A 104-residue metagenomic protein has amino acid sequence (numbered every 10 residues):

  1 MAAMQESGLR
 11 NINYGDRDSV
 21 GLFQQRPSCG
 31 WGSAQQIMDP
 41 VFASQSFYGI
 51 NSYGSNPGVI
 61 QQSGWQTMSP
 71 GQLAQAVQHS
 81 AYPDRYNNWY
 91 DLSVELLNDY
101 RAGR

Functional and structural regions predicted by a protein language model:
S7-P70, A74-H79: Peptidoglycan-targeting cell-wall enzymes and recognition modules
P83-R104: Intrinsically disordered, low-complexity, Pro/Ser/Thr/Asn/Gly/Ala-rich spacer/linker segments adjacent to signal
